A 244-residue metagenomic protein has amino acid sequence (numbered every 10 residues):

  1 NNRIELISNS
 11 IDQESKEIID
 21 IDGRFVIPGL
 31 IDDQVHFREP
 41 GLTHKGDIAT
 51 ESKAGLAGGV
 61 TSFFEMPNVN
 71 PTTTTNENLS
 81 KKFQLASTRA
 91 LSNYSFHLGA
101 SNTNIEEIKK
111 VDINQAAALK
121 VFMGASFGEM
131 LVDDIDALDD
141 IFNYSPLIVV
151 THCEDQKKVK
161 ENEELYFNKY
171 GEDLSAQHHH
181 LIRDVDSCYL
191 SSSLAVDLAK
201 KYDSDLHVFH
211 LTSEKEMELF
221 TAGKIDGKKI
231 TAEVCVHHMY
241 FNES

Functional and structural regions predicted by a protein language model:
N1-P28: Histidine-rich, glycine-flanked metal-binding segment
N2, G23, Q34, G55 (+6 more regions): Divalent metal-coordination and catalytic microenvironments
D22-R89: Metal-associated gating/positioning segment near the N- to mid-region
D33-G46, V69, S92-N104, M130 (+1 more regions): Active-site mouth loops of central-metabolism enzymes
H44-S52, N102-D112, L194: Short, acidic/polar
A57, T88-L91, I113-Q115, D203: Alpha-helix termination/capping residues and helix-transition junctions
E65, S95-L98, D205-H210: Short catalytic-loop micro-motif centered on adjacent basic/acidic residues
E106-F122, F127-S244: Histidine/acidic residue-rich metal-binding segments in metalloenzymes
